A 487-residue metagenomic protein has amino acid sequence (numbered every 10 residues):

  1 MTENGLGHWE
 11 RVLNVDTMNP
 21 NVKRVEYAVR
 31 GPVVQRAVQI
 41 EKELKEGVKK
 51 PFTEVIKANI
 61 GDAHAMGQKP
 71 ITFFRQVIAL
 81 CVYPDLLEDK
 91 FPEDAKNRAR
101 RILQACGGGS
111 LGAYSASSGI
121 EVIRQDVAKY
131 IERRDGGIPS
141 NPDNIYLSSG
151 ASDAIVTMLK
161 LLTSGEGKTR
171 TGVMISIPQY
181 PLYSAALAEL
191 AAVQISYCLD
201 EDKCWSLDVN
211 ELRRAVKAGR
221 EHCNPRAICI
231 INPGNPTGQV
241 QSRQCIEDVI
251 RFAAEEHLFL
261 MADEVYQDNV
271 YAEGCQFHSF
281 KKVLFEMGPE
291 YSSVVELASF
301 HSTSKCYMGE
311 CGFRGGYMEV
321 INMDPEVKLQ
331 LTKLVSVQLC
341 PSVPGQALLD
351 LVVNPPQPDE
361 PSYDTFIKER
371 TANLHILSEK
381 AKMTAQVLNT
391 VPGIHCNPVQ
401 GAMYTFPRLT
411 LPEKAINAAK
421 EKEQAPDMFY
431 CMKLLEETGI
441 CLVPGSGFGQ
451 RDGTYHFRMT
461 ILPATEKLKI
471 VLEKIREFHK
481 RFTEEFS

Functional and structural regions predicted by a protein language model:
M1-S118, V122-S487: PLP-dependent class I/II
